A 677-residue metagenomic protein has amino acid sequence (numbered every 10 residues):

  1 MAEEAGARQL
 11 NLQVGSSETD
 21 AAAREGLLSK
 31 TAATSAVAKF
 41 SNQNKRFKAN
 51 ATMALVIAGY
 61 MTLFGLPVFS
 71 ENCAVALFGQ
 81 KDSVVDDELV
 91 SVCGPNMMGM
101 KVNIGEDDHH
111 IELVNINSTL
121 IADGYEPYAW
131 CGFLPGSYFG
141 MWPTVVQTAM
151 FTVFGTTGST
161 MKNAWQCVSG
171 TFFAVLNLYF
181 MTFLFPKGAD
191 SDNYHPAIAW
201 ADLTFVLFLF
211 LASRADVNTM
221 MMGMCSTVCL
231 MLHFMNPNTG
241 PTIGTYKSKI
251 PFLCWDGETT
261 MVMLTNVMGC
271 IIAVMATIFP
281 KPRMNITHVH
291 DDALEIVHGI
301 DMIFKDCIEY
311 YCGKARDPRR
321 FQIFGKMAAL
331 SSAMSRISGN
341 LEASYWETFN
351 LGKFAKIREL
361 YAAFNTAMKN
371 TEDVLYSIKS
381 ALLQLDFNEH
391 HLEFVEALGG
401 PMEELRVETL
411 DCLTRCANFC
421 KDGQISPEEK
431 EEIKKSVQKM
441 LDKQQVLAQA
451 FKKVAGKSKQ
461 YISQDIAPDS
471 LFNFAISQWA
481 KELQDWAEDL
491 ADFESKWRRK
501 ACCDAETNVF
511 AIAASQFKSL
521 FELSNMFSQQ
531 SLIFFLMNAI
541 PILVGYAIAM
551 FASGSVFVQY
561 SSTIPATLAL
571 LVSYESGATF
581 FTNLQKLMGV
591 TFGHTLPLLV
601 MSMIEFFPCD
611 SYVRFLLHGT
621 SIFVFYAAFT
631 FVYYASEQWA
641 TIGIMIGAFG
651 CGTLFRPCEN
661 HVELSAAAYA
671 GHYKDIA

Functional and structural regions predicted by a protein language model:
A2-K356, E488-A677: A transmembrane helix-and-boundary motif of multi-pass membrane transporters/channels
I296-I512: Cytosolic, long alpha-helical scaffolding segments
